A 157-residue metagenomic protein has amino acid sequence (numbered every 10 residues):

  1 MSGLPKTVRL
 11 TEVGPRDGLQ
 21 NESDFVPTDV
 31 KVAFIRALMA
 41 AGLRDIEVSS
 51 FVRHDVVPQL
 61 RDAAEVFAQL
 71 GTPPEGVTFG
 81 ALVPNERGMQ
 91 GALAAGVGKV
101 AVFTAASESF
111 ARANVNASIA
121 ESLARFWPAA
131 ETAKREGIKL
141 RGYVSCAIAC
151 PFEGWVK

Functional and structural regions predicted by a protein language model:
L4-G14, K31-S49, D55-R61: N-terminal glycine-rich anion-binding loops that anchor highly charged ligand groups
L4-V8, G42-R44, P73-F79, V97-G98 (+1 more regions): Short, well-ordered coil/turn segments that N-cap beta-strands
T11-K31, G76-E86, A111-I119, C146-K157: Active-site mouth loops of central-metabolism enzymes
T11-V13, G98-A106, R141-S145: Non-cysteine beta-strand/loop elements that form the S-adenosyl-L-methionine
G18, L38, A92, V100 (+1 more regions): Conserved, mostly hydrophobic/aromatic
R44-L70, T104-A117, C146-E153: Glycine-rich, proline-tolerant flexible connector loops at the mouths of alpha/beta enzymes
V56-A81, A120-R141: Alpha-helix-loop-beta-strand connector modules within alpha/beta enzyme cores
P84-G96: Catalytic cores of alpha/beta
